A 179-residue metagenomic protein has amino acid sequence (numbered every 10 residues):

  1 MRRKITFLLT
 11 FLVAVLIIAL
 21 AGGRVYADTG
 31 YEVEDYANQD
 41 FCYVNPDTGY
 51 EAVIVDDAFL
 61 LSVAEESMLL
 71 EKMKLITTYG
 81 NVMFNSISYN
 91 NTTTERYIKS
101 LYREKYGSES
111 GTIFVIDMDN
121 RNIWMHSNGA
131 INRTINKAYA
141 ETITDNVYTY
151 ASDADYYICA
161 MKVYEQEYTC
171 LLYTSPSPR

Functional and structural regions predicted by a protein language model:
R2-S175, R179: A structural boundary signal for the start of the first folded domain, especially the loop/turn and N-capping region
